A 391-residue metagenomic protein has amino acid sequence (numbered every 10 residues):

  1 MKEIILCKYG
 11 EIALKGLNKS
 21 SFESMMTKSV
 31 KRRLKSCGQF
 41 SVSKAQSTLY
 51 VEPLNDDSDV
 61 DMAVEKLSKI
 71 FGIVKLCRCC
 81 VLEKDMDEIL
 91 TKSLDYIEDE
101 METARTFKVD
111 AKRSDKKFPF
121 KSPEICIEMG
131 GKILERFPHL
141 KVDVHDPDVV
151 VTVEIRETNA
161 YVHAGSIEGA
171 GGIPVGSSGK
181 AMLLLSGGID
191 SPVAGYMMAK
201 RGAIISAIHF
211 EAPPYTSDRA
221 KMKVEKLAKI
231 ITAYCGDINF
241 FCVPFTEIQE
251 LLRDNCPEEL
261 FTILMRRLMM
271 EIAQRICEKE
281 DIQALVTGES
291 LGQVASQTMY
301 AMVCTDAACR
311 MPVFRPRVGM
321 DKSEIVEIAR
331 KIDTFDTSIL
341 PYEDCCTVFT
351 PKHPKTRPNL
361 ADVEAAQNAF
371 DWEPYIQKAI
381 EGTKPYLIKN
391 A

Functional and structural regions predicted by a protein language model:
M1-M182, P192-I238, A307, K355-L360 (+2 more regions): RNA-binding accessory domains that recognize and position tRNA/RNA substrates
E128-I133, S166, A170-S178, F245 (+3 more regions): Active-site adenylate/phosphate-handling loop in enzymes that bind or generate adenylated species
L183, A207-H209, C242, T287 (+1 more regions): Structural beta-sheet core signal
G188: Conserved G/P- and acidic residue-centered "switch" motifs that form tight phosphate/ATP-binding loops in soluble
A228-N255, D344: A conserved beta-strand->alpha-helix junction
D333-P341: A short alpha-helix-loop-beta-strand transition element characteristic of N-terminal alpha/beta dinucleotide-binding
L340-A391: The feature marks non-catalytic terminal segments
